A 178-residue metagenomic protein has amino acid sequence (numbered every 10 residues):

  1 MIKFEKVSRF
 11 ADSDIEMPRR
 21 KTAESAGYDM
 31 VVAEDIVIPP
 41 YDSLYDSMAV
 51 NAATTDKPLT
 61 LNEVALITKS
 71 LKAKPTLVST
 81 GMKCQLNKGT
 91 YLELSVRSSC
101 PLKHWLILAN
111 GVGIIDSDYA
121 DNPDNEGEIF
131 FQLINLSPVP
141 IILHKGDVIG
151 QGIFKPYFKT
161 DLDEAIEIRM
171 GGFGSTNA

Functional and structural regions predicted by a protein language model:
M1-A178: DUTPase catalytic domain/fold
